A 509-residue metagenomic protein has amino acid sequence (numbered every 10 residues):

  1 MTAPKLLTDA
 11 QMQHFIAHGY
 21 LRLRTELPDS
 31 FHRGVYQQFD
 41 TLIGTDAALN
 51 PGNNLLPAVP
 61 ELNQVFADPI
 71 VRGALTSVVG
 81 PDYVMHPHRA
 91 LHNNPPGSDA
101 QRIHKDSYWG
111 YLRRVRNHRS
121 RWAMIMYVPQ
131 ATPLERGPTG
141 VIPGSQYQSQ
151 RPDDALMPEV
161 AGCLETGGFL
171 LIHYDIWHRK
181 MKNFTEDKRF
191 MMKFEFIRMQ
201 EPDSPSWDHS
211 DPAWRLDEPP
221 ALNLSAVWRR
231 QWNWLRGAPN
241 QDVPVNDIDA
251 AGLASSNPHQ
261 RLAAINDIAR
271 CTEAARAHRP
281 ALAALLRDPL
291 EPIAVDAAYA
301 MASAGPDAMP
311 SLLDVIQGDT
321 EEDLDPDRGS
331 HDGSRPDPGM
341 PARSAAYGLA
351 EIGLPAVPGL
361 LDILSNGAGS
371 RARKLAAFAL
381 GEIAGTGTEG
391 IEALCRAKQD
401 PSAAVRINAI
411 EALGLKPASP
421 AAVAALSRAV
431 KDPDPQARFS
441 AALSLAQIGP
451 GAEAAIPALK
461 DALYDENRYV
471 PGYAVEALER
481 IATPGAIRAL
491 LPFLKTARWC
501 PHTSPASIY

Functional and structural regions predicted by a protein language model:
M1-R114: Non-heme Fe(II)-dependent double-stranded beta-helix
D99-C163: Catalytic core of non-heme Fe(II) oxygenases with the double-stranded beta-helix
L164-H178: Conserved metal-binding segment of the jelly-roll/cupin
M181-A251, P258-A275: Non-heme Fe(II)/2-oxoglutarate
L222-D242, H259-A274, A284, P292-D307 (+8 more regions): Structural detector for internal amphipathic alpha-helices that build alpha-solenoid repeat scaffolds
D242-A254, E273-R287, P306-H331, L354-S365 (+4 more regions): Amphipathic alpha-helical scaffolding segments comprising HEAT/armadillo-like alpha-solenoid repeats
S256-N257, P289-L290, D319-E321, D337-P338 (+5 more regions): Short inter-helical turns and helix N-cap capping residues of alpha-solenoid HEAT/ARM repeat scaffolds
